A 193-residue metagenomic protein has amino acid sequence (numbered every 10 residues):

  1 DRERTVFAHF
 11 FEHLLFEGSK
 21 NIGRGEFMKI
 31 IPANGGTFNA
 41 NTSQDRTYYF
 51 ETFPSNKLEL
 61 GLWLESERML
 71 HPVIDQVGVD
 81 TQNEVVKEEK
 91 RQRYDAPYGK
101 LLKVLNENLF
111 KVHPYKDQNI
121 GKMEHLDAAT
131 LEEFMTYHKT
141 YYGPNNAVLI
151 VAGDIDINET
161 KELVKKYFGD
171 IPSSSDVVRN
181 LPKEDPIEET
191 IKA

Functional and structural regions predicted by a protein language model:
D1, H71, I157-N158, S174: Short beta-strands and strand-coil junctions in structured, solvent-facing domains, enriched
D1-I30: Active/ligand-binding-proximal structured segments within catalytic/core domains that scaffold catalytic residues
H9, Y49, E65, V86 (+2 more regions): Divalent metal-coordination and catalytic microenvironments
G18-N21, T52-N83: M16/insulysin-pitrilysin zinc metalloprotease superfamily fold
S19-K20, P54-N56, E84, R91 (+2 more regions): Solvent-exposed coil/turn segments that connect beta secondary-structure elements in extracytoplasmic/periplasmic
G23-K57, R93-N146, D170-A193: Non-catalytic beta-strand/loop surface segments
V77-E84, Q92, A96-Y98, K103-V104 (+3 more regions): Non-catalytic accessory/assembly modules
N83, L131-Y167: Non-catalytic, conformational "gating/processing" segments within enzyme and secreted inhibitor domains
